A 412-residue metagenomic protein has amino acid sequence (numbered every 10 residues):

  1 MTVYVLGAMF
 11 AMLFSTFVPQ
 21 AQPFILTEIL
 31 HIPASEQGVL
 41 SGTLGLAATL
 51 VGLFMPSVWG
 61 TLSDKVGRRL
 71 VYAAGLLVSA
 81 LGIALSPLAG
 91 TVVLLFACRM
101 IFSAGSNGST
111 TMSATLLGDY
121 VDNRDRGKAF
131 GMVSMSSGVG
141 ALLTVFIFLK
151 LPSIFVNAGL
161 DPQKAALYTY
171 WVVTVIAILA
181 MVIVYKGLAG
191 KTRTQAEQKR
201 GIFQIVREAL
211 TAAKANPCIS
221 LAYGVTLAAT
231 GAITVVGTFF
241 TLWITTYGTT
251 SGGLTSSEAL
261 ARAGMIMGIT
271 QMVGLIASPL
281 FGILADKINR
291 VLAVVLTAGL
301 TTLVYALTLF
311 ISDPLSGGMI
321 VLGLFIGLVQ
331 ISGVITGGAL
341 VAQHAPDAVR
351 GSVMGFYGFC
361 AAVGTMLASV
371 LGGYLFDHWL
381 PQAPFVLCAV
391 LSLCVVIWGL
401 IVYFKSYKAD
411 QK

Functional and structural regions predicted by a protein language model:
M1, G190-G224: Juxtamembrane intracellular "pre-TM" segments in multi-pass secondary transporters
T27, L62-S63, K150-V156, T245 (+2 more regions): Interfacial helix-cap and linker-helix signal at transmembrane-aqueous boundaries of multi-pass secondary transporters
G42-G60, G268-L280: Central cavity-lining transmembrane alpha-helices of secondary-active solute carriers, predominantly the Major
F54-G90, A285-I288: Conserved MFS/SLC helix-loop-helix module at the cytosolic interface between two early adjacent transmembrane helices
L77-G90, G299-D313: C-terminal ends and interior cores of transmembrane alpha-helices in multi-pass membrane transporters/permeases
G108-D122, S332-A345: Intracellular juxtamembrane helix-capping segments at the cytosolic ends of symmetry-related transmembrane helices
G131-S153, G358-A368: Glycine-rich segments within core transmembrane alpha-helices of 12-TM secondary carriers
F148, T174-T194, W398-Y403: C-terminal membrane-cytosol helix-exit motif in multi-pass small-molecule transporters
